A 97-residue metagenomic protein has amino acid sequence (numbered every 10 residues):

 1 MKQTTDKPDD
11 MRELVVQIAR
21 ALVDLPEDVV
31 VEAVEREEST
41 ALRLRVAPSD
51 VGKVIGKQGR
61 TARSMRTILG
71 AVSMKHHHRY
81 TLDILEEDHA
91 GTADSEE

Functional and structural regions predicted by a protein language model:
M1-V51, R63-S64, I68-E97: RNA-contacting regions in translation and RNA-metabolism proteins, encompassing KH/S1 modules where present
I55-G59: Glycine-centered tight-turn and secondary-structure capping sites
